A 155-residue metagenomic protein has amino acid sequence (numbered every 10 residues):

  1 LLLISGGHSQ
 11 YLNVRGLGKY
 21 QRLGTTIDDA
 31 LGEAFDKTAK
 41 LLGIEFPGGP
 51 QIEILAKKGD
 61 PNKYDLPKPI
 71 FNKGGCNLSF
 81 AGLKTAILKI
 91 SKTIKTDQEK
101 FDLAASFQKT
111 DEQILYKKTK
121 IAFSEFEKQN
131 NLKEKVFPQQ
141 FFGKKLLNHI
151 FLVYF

Functional and structural regions predicted by a protein language model:
L1-L3: Short glycine-aspartate micro-motif
S9-N13: Short beta-strand scaffold segments in enzyme catalytic cores
R15-D60, K84-I94: Glycine-rich phosphate-binding loop plus the immediately following alpha-helix
G16, K128, F151-L152: Short amphipathic alpha-helical segments
I54-V136, K145-L147: A contiguous, well-structured pocket-lining segment that forms one wall/lid of small-molecule binding clefts in soluble
F142-Y154: N-terminal low-complexity segments that are often proline-rich with Ser/Thr-Pro
